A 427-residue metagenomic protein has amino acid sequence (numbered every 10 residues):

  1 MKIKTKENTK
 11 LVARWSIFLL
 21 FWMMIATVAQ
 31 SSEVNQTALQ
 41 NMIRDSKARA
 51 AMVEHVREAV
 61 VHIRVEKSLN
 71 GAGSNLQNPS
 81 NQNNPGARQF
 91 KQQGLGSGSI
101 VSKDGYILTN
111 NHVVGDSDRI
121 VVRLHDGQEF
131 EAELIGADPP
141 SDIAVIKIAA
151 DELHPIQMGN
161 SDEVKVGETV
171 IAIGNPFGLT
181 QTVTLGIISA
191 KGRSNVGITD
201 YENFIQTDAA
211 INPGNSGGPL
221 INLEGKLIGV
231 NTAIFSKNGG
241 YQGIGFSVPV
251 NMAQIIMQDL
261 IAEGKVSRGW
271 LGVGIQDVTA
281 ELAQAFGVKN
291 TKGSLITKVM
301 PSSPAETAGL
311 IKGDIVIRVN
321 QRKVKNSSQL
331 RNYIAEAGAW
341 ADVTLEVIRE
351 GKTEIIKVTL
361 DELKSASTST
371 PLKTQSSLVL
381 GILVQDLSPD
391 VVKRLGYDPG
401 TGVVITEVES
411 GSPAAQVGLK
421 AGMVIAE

Functional and structural regions predicted by a protein language model:
M1-L11: N-terminal secretory signal peptides that target proteins for export/translocation
S16-T27: Bacterial N-terminal signal peptides
M23-I25, V299, V408: Processing junctions and N-termini across compartments
S31-T344, I348-D390, G400-T401, S410: Serine-dependent protease modules
T406-E427: C-terminal soluble interaction/assembly domains
